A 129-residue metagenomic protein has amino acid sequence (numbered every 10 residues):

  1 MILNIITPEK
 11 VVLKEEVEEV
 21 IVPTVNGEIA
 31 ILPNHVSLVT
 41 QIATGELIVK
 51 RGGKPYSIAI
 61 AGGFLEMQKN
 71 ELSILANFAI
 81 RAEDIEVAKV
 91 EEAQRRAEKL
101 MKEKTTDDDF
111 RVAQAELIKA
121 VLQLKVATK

Functional and structural regions predicted by a protein language model:
M1-I2, K129: Absolute protein N-terminus
I2-R96: Compact, glycine-rich, soluble single-domain proteins
A79-K129: Acidic/glycine-rich phosphate/pyrophosphate-binding loops and surrounding catalytic core that coordinate Mg2+
